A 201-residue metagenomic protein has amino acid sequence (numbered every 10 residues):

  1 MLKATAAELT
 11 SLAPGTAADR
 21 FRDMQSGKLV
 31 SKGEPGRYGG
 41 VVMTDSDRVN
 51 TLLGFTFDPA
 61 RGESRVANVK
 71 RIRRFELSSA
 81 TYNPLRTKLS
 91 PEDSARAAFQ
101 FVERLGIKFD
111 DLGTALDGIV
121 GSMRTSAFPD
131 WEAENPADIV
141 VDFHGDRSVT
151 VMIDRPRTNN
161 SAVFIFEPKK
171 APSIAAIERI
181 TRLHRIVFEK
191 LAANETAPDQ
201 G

Functional and structural regions predicted by a protein language model:
M1-R20: Polyanion-binding surface elements
F21-G27, M43: Basic amphipathic alpha-helical segments that dock to polyanions
Q25-P35: A short, conserved structural fragment
P35-N50: Accessory beta->alpha helical hairpin/"wing" motif in late/C-terminal subdomains of nucleic-acid enzymes
R48-R73: A short, Lys/Arg-enriched interface patch at domain edges and termini
L85-S126: Acidic, glycine-rich loop-and-strand cores that form catalytic or ligand-binding grooves in diverse globular domains
G113-G201: Glycine-rich, aromatic-bearing surface loops/beta-hairpins
